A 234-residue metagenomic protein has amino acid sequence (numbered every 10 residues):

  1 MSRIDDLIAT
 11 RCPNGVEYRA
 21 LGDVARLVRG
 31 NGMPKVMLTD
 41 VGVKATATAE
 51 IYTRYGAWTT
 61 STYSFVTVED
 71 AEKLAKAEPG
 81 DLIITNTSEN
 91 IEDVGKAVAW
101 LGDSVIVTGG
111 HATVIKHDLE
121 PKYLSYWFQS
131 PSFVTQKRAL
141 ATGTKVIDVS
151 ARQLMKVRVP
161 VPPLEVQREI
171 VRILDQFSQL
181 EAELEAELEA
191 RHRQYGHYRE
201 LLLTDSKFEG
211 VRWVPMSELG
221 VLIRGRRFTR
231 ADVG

Functional and structural regions predicted by a protein language model:
M1, G15-E17, L124, M155-H192 (+2 more regions): Amphipathic alpha-helical segments
R3, L7-N31, A190-R191, D205-R226: Non-catalytic DNA-recognition/assembly elements of restriction-modification systems
T10, G32-M33, D70-A71, L101 (+1 more regions): Short, solvent-exposed loop/turn positions at domain surfaces that link secondary-structure elements or cap domain
V16-L21, V43, A77, D81-I83 (+5 more regions): Short, structured motif recognition centered on aromatic/hydrophobic residues
G22-K35, A49-D81, S217-V233: Sequence-specific dsDNA recognition surfaces
A47, E69-P131: A short beta-sheet element
S104-I106, E187-S206: Short amphipathic alpha-helical linker/capping segments at the junctions of internal repeats and modular domains
V105-H111, T142-P162: A short glycine-rich beta-alpha junction/loop motif
